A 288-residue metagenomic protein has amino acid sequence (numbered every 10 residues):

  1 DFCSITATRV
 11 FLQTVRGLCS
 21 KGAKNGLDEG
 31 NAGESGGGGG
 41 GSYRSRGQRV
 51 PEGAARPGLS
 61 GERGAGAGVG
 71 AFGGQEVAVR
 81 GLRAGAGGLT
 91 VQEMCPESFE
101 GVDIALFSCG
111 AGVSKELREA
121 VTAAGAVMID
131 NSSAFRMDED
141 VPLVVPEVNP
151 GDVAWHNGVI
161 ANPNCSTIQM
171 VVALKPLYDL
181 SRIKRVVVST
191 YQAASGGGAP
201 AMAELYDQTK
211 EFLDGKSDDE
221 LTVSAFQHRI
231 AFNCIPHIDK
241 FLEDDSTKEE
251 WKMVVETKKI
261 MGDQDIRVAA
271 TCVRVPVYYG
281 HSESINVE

Functional and structural regions predicted by a protein language model:
R16-I230, I266-R267: N-terminal Rossmann-like NAD(P) cofactor-binding subdomain of oxidoreductases, focused on the glycine-rich
Q227-Y278: Oxyanion-binding "anion nests"
Y279-E283: Conserved glycine-rich beta-strand-loop-beta hairpin in the small C-terminal domain of fold type I
N286-E288: Short hydrophobic/aromatic beta-strand micro-patches that form the beta-sheet surface supporting nucleotide- or nucleic
